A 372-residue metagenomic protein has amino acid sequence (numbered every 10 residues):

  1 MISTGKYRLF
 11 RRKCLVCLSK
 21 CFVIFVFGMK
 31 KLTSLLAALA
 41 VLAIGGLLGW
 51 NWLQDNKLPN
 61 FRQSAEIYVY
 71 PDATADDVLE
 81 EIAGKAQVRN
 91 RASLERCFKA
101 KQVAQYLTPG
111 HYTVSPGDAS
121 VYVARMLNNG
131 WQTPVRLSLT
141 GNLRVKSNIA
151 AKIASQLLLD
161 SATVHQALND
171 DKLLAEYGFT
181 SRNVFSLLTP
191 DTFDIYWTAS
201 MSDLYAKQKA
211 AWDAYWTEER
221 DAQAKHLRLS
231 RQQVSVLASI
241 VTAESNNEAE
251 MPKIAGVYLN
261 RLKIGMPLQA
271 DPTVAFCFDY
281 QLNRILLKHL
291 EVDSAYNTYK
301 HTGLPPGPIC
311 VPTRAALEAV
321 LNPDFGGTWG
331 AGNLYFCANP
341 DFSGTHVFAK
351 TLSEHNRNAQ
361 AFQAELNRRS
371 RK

Functional and structural regions predicted by a protein language model:
M1-I2, V16, V23-V26: Short hydrophobic transmembrane-like helices used for membrane targeting/insertion
G5-R8, G28: Residue-identity detector for glycine
R8-R11, L15-L18, F22: Short hydrophobic targeting helices and cationic amphipathic motifs that mediate membrane/organellar targeting
C14, V26-M29, L366: Prokaryotic Sec-type signal peptides and long signal-anchor helices with extended Leu/Ile/Val-rich h-regions
I24-S64: N-terminal type II signal-anchor transmembrane helix that functions as the membrane-insertion/stop-transfer segment
W50-E219: Signal peptide-directed extracytoplasmic domains
L158-L159, L173-K372: Bacterial extracytoplasmic/cell-wall-associated proteins, especially those involved in peptidoglycan
